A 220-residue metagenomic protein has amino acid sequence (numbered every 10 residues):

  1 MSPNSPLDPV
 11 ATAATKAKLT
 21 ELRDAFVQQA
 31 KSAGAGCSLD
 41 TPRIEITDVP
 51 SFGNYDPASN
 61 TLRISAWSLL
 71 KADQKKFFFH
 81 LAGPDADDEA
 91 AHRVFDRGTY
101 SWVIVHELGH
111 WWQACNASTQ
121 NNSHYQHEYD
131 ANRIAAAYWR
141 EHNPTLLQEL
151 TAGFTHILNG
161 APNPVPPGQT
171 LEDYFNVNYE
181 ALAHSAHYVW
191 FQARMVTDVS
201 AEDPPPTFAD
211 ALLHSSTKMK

Functional and structural regions predicted by a protein language model:
M1-A14, W112, S215-K220: Acidic/histidine-rich, surface-exposed loop or edge segments in extracytoplasmic proteins
K18-D88, H92-G98: Auxiliary, metal-adjacent structural segments of Zn-dependent hydrolase domains
A33-T47, A117-H124, P144-G153: Surface-exposed patches in mature extracellular/periplasmic domains of secreted proteins
D88-A91, W112-Q120: Substrate-binding clefts and substrate-entry loops adjacent to catalytic sites of polymer-processing enzymes acting on
A90-E107, T170: Alpha-helix-centered segments that form part of catalytic cores
W102-C115, N132, A136: Active-site recognition of the HExxH zinc-binding catalytic motif
H124-E141: An active-site-proximal "capping" alpha-helix that borders the catalytic cofactor pocket
E141-K220: Long, well-structured alpha-helical subdomains associated with metal-dependent extracellular/ecto-lumenal hydrolases
